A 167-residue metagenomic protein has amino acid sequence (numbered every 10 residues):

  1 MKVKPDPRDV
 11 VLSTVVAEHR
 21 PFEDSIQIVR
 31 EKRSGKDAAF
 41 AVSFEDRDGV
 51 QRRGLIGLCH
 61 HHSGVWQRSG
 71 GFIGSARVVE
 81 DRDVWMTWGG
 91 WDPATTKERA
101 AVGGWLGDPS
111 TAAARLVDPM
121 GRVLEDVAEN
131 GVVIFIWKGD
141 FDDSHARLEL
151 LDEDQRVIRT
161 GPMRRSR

Functional and structural regions predicted by a protein language model:
M1-T87: Long, contiguous interaction/targeting segments characteristic of exported/extracellular or secretory-pathway proteins
I28-V29, R68, P109-A113, D143-H145: A broad structural signal for short, well-ordered beta-strand segments within beta-sheet-rich domains
E31-K36, P93-E98, A128-E129: Short, ordered beta-strand-loop transition motifs
F40, G104, L148-L151: Primarily hydrophobic membrane-targeting regions of prokaryotic envelope proteins
D81-A94, R122: Extended, solvent-exposed segments with strong compositional bias
G89, P93, V102-G103, A112: Charged linear interaction tracts used for macromolecular binding and regulation
K97-R99, A113-R167: Ser/Thr-rich low-complexity repeats and stalk/linker segments
E98-D108: Short edge beta-strand/loop segments characteristic of extracellular beta-sandwich folds
